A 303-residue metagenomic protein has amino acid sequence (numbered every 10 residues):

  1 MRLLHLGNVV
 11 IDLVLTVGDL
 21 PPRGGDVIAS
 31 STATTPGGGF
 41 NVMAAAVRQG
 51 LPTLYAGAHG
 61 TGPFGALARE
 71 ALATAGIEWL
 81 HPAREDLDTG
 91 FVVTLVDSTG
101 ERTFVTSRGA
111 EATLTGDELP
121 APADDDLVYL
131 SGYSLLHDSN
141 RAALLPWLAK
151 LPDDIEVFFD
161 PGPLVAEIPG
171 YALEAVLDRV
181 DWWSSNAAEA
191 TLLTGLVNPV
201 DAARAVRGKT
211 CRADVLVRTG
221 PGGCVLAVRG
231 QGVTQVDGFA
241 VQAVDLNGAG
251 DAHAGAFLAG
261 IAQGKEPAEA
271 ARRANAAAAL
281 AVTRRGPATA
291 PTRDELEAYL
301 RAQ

Functional and structural regions predicted by a protein language model:
M1-A58, P63-T74, Q242-A243: Glycine-rich phosphate/adenosyl-contacting loop at the front of the ribokinase-like
M1-V9, R69-R84, V96-V233, Q303: Ribokinase/PfkB-type carbohydrate-kinase core domain
L3-L4, K150, G195, P199-Q303: Conserved phosphate-binding/catalytic region of the ribokinase-like
G39-M43, G65, L144, A187 (+3 more regions): A general structural signal for well-ordered alpha-helical segments in protein cores
A46, N186, G250: Short, conserved phosphate/pyrophosphate- and ester-handling motifs at nucleotide-, phospho-/glycolipid
A56, V105, V236: Hydrophobic residues at beta-strand termini and immediately following loops that shape nucleotide-binding pockets
L87-G90: Short acidic/glycine-enriched loop/turn segments that link adjacent beta-strands
